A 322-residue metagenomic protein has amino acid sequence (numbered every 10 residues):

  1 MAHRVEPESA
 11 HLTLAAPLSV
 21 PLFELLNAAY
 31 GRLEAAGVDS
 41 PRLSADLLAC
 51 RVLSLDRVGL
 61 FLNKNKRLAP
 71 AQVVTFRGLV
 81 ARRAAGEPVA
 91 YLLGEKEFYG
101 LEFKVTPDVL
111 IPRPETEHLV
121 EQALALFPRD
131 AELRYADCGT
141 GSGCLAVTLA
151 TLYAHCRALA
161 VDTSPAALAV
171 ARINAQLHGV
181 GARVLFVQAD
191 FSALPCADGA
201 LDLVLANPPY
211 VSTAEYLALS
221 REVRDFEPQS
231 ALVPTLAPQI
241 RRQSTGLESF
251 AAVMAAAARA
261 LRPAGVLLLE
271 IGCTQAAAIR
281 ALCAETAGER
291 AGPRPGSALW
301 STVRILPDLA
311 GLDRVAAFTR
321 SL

Functional and structural regions predicted by a protein language model:
M1-L60, N65-L68: Non-catalytic accessory regions of SAM-dependent methyltransferases
G37-V38, A154-H155, Q176-G181, T286-A291 (+1 more regions): Short helix-capping segments at alpha-helix termini
R42, L47-A125: Conserved AdoMet
A90, V211-A214, T274: Active-site beta-alpha loop architecture of Rossmann-like, nucleotide-cofactor-dependent enzymes
E115-R221, A252: Conserved SAM/SAH cofactor-binding pocket of Class I
V180, E227, L261-P263: Helix-to-beta-strand junctions that scaffold the AdoMet/dcAdoMet cofactor pocket in Class I SAM-dependent enzymes
P209-S249: Mobile active-site "lid"/loop adjacent to the S-adenosyl-L-methionine
L236-T319: Conserved Class I SAM-dependent methyltransferase catalytic core
